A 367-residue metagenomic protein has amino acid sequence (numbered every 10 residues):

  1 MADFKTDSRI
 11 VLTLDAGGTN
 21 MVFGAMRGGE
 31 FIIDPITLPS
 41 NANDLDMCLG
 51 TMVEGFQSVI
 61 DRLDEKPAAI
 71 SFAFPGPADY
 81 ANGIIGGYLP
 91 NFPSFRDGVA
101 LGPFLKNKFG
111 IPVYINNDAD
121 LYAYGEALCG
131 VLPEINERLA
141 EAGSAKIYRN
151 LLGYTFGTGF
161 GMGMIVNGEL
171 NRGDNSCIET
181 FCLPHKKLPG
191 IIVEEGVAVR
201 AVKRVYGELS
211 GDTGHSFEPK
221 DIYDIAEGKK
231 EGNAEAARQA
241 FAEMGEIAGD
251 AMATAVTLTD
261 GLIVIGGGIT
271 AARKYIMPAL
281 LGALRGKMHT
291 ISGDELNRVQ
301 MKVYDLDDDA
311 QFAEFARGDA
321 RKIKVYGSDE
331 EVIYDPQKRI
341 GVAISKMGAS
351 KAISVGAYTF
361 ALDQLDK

Functional and structural regions predicted by a protein language model:
D3-L12, M26, I32-T37, N43-M47 (+7 more regions): Glycine/GP-enriched mid-protein hinge/lid loop-to-helix segment characteristic of carbohydrate kinases
V11-D15, P67-S71, L151-T155, V264: Short glycine-aspartate micro-motif
T19: Conserved Rossmann-like nucleotide-cofactor binding loop
E30-K66, S94: N-terminal phosphate-binding loop and adjacent alpha-helix
A42, D46, G50, A69 (+2 more regions): Glycine-rich phosphate-binding loop and adjoining helix at the ATP-binding site of ATP-dependent phosphoryl-transfer
M52-I70, P77, P112-V113, S210 (+3 more regions): Phosphate/pyrophosphate-binding loops at sites that engage ATP/ADP/AMP, CoA/4′-phosphopantetheine, polyphosphate
N116-C129, Y275, G282-K367: Glycine-rich phosphate-binding/hydrolytic loop that grips phosphoryl groups
